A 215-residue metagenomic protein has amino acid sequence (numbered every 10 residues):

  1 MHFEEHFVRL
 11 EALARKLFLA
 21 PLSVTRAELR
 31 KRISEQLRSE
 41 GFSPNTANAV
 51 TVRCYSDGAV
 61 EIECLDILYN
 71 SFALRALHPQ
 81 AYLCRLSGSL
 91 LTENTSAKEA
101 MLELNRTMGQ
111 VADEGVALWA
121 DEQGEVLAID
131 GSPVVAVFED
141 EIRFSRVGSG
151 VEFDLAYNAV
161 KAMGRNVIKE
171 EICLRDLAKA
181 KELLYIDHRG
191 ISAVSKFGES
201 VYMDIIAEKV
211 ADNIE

Functional and structural regions predicted by a protein language model:
M1-E35, S39, Y55-E215: Helix-start/capping segments and mature chain N-termini
S43-T51, E61: Ordered, amphipathic secondary-structure segments that act as subunit-interaction surfaces in large macromolecular
